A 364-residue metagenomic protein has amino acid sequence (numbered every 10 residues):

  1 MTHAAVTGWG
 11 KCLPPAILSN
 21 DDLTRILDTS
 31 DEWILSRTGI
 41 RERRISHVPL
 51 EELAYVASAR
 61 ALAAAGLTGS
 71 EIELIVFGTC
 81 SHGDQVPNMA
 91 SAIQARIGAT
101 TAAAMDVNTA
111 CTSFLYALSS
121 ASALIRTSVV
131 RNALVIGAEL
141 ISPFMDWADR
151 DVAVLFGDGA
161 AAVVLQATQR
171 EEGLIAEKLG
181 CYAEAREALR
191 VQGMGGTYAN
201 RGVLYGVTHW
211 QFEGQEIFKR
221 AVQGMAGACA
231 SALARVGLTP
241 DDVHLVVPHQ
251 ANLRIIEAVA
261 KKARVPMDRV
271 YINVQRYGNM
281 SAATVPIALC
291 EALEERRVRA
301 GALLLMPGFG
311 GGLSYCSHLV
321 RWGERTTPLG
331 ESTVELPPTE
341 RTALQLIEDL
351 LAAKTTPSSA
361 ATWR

Functional and structural regions predicted by a protein language model:
M1-H47, D149-K219, Q223, G227 (+1 more regions): Condensing-enzyme catalytic core mediating Claisen C-C bond formation in acyl metabolism
V6-G8, I34, A61, I72-I75 (+9 more regions): Buried hydrophobic positions in well-ordered alpha/beta secondary-structure cores of metabolic enzymes
T7, G78, N108, A133-E139 (+3 more regions): Short beta-strand segments
S30, L50-A65, M89, R220-V236 (+1 more regions): Short, well-ordered amphipathic alpha-helical segments that serve as non-catalytic structural scaffolds within diverse
I40-R41, E73-V76, A95-N108, F144-A148 (+1 more regions): Glycine/charged-rich beta-loop-alpha catalytic/anionic-binding loops adjacent to active sites
Y55-S58, L62, S81-H82, A99-A103 (+3 more regions): Claisen-condensing/thiolase-fold acyl-transfer catalytic domains that form or cleave C-C bonds in fatty acid
S70-G78, P240-H249: Short glycine-rich phosphate-binding loop at a beta-alpha junction
R126-A160: Flexible, glycine-rich active-site loops centered on histidine and acidic residues that chelate a metal or position
